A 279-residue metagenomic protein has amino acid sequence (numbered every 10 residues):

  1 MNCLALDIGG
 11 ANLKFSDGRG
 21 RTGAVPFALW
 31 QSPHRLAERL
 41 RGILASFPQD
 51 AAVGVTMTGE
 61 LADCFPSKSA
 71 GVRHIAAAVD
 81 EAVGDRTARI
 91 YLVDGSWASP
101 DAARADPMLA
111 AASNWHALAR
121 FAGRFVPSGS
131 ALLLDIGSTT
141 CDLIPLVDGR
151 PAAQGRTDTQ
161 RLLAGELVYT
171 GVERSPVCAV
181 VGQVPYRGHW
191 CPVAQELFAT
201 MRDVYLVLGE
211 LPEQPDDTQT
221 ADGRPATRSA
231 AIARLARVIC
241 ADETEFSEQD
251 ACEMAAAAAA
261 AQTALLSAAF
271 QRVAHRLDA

Functional and structural regions predicted by a protein language model:
M1-G10, S16, G20-L133, I144-A279: Nucleotide/phosphate-binding catalytic cleft detector across ATP-hydrolyzing and phosphate-transferring enzymes
A11, T139: Conserved Rossmann-like nucleotide-cofactor binding loop
I136: Active-site activation/catalytic loop segments of kinase-like enzymes and analogous catalytic loops in related
